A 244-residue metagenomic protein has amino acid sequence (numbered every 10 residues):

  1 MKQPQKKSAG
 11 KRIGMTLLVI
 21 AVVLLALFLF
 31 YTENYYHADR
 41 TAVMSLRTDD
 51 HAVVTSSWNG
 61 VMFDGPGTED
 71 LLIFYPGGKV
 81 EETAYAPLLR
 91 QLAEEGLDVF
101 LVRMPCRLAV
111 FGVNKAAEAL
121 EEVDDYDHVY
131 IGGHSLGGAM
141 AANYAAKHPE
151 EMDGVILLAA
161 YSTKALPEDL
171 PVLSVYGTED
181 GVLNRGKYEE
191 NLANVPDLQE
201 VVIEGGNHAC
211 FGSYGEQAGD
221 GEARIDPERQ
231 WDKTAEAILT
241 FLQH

Functional and structural regions predicted by a protein language model:
R12-Y31: Hydrophobic membrane-insertion alpha-helices, especially the h-region of bacterial N-terminal signal peptides
E69-G77: Short beta-strand element of the alpha/beta-hydrolase
L88, L183-N194: Short alpha-helix in the alpha/beta-hydrolase fold that links the catalytic acid
L89-A109: Conserved alpha/beta-hydrolase
G133-A141: Gly/Ala-rich beta-loop-alpha elbow adjacent to hydrolase catalytic centers
S174-Y176: Short beta-strand/loop motif that positions the catalytic acidic residue of the alpha/beta-hydrolase fold
E190-H244: C-terminal catalytic-base region of ester-bond hydrolases, centering on the histidine of the charge-relay
